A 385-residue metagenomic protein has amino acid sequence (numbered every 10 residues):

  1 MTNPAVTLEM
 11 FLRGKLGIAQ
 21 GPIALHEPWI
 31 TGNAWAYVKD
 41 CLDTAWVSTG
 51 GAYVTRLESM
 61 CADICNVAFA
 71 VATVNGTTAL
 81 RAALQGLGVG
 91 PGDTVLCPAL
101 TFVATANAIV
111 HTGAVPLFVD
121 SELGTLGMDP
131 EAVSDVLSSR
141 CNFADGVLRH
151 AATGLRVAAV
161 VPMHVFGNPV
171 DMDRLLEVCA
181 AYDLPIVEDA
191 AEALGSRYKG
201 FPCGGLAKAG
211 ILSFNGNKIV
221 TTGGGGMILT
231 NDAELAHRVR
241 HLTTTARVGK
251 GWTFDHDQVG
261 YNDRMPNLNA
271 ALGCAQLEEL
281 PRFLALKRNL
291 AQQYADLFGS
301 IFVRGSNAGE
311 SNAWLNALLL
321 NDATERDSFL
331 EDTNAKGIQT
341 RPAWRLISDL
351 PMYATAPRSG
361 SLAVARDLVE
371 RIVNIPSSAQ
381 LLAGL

Functional and structural regions predicted by a protein language model:
M1-V47, I375-P376: N-terminal "arm"/small-domain region of PLP-dependent enzymes with the aminotransferase-like
F11, T55-S59, V67-A68, D120 (+6 more regions): PLP-dependent aminotransferase class I/II
V47-T94, A108-V110, F118-D120, N142-A152 (+1 more regions): Phosphate-binding glycine-rich loop
R81-L137, V161: Conserved PLP-anchoring active-site segment centered on the Schiff-base-forming lysine
T112, A181-Y182, K336: Helix C-cap/helix->beta junction micro-motif
G124-T222, M227-L229, E234, N374: Active-site phosphate-binding strand-loop segment of PLP-dependent enzymes
